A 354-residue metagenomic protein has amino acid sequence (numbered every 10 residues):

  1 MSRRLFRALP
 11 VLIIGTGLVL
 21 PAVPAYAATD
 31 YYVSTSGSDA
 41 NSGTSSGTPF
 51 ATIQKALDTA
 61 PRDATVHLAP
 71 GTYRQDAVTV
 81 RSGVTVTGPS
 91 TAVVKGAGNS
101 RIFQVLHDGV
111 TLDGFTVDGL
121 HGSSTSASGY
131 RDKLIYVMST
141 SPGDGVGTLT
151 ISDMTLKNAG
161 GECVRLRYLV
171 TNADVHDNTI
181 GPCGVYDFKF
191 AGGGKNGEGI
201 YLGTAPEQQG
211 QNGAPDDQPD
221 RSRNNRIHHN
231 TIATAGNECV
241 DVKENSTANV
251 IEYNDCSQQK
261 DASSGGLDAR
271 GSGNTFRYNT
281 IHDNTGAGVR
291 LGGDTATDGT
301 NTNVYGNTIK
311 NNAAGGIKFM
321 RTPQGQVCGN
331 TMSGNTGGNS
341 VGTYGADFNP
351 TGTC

Functional and structural regions predicted by a protein language model:
M1-A27: Secretory targeting and sorting signals
Y26-I53, T72: Right-handed parallel beta-helix/beta-solenoid
V33, L68, Q75, V80 (+12 more regions): Extracellular beta-strand solenoids
Q54, D58-R62, Y73-T87, V93-G147 (+1 more regions): Extracellular beta-strand-rich solenoid/capping regions of secreted or surface-exposed proteins that bind or remodel
G83, G88-T91, D108-G119, D144-N158 (+8 more regions): Right-handed parallel beta-helix
S100-I102, S124, D132-Y136, E162-C163 (+7 more regions): Structural detector of coil-to-beta-strand junctions
Q104, A127-Y130, G143, R167 (+7 more regions): Residue-level marker of regulatory loop/turn positions in helix-turn-helix DNA-binding domains and in histidine
S139-T140, A214-D217, G293: Short, recurring structural edge motifs at helix starts
